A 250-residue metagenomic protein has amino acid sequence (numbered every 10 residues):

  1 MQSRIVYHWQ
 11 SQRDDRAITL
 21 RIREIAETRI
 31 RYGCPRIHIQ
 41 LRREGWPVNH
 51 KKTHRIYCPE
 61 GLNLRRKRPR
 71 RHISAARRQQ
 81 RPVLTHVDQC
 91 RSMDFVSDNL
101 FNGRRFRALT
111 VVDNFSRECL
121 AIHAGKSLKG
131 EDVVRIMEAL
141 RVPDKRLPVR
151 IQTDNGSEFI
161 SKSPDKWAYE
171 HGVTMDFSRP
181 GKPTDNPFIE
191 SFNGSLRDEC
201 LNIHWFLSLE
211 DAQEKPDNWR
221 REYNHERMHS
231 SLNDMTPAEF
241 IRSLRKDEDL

Functional and structural regions predicted by a protein language model:
M1-L250: Charged DNA-binding/catalytic regions of mobile-element recombinases
